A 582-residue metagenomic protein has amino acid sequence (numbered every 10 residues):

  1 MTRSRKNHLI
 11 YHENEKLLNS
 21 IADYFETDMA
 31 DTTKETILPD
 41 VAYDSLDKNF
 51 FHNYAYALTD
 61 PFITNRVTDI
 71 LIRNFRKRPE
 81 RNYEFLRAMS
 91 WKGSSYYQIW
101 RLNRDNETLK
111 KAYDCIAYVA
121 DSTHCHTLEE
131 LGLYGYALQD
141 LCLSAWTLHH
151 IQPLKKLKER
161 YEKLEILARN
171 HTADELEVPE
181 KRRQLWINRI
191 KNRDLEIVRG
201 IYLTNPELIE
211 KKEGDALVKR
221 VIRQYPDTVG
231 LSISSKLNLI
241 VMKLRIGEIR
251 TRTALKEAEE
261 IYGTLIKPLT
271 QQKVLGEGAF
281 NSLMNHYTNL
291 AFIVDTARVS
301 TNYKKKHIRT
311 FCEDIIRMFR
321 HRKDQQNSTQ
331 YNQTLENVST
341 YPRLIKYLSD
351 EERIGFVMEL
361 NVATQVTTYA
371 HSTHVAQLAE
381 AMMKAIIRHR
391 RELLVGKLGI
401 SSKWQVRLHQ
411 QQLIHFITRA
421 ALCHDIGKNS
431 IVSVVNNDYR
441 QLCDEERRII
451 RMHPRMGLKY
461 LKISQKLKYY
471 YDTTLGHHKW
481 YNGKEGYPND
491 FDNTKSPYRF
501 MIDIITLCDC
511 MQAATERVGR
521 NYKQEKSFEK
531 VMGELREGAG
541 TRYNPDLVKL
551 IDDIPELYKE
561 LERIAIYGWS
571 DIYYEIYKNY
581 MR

Functional and structural regions predicted by a protein language model:
S4-N7, H12-E15, A30-A55, E80-R101 (+5 more regions): Amphipathic alpha-helical repeat scaffolds of TPR domains
R5-L17, I21, T310-M318, R322-L344 (+2 more regions): Intrinsically disordered, glycine/charged-rich C-terminal tails and inter-domain linkers that flank nucleotidyl cyclase
I10-A30, N53-N74, R101-S122, L148-E175 (+3 more regions): Helix-turn-helix repeat elements of alpha-solenoid scaffolds
K34-E35, L71-F85, Y118-G132, K163-I187 (+3 more regions): Flexible helix-coil transition and linker loops at the boundaries of alpha-helical arrays
R182, K397-A421, L461-T506, N521-Q524 (+1 more regions): Histidine/acidic-rich helix-loop-helix segments that form or flank divalent-metal centers in metalloenzyme catalytic
R320-R451: Acidic/His-rich, divalent-metal-binding segments that scaffold phosphate/diphosphate chemistry
H374-K384, E446-K462, K526-Y543: An active-site-proximal "capping" alpha-helix that borders the catalytic cofactor pocket
I502-E516: Conserved beta-strand-loop-short alpha-helix elements that form and flank the Mn2+/Mg2+-coordinating active site
